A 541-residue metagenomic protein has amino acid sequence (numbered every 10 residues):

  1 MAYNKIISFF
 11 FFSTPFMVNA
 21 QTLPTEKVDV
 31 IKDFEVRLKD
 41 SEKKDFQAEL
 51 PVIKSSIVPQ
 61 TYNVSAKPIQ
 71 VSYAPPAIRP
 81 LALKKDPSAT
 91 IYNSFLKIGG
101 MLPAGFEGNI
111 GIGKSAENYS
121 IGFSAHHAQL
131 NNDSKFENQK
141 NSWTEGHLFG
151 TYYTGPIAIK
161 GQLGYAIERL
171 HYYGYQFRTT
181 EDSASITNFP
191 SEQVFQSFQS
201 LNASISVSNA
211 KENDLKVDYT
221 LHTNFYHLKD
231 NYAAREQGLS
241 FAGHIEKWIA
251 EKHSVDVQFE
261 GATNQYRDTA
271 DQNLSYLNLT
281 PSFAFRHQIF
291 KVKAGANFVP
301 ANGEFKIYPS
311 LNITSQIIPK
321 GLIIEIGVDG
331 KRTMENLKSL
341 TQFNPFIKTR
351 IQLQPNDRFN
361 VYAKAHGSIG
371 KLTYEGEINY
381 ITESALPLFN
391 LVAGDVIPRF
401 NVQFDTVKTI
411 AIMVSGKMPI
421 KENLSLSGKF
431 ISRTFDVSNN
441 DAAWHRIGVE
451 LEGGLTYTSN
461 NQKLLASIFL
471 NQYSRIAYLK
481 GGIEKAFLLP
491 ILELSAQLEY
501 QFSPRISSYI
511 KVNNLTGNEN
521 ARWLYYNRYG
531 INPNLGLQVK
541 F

Functional and structural regions predicted by a protein language model:
I78, P87-S134, N138-G146: Outer-membrane beta-barrel translocator/receptor signature
T90-Y92, A104-F106, K140-T144, F195-L201 (+8 more regions): Residues that define the transmembrane beta-barrel architecture of outer-membrane proteins
I110-K114, F123, L148-Y152, A203-N209 (+9 more regions): Residues on the lipid-exposed face of transmembrane beta-strands in outer-membrane beta-barrel proteins
N118-G122, P156-K160, E212-Y219, I249-V257 (+8 more regions): Repeated loop/turn-to-beta-strand initiation elements of outer-membrane beta-barrel proteins
A128-Q199, F259-Q272, L277, G295-S310 (+5 more regions): Outer-membrane beta-barrel translocator/channel fold
Q352-Q354, H366, E375-E422, S438-N440 (+1 more regions): Outer membrane beta-barrel strand-and-loop segments of large Gram-negative receptors, especially TonB-dependent
V407-R475, P504: Gram-negative outer-membrane beta-barrel transporters
R505, R528-F541: Outer-membrane beta-barrel "beta-signal"
